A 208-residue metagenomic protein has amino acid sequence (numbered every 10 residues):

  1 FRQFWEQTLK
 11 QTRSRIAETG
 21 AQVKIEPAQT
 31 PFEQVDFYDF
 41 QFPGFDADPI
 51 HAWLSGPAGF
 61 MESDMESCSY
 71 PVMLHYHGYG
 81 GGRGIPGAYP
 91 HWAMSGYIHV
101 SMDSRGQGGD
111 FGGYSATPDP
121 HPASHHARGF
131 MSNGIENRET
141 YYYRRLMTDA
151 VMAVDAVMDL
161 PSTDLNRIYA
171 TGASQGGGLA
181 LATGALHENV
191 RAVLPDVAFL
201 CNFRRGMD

Functional and structural regions predicted by a protein language model:
F1-V35: N-terminal targeting or regulatory segments adjacent to alpha/beta-hydrolase or S9 domains
D36-S63: A short loop-to-beta-strand scaffold at the N-terminal edge of the catalytic core in hydrolase folds
F45, A58, D103-G108, F199: Short beta-to-alpha linker loops that shape the active-site pocket of alpha/beta-hydrolase fold enzymes
A52-G56, E66-Y79, H99: Short beta-strand element of the alpha/beta-hydrolase
G84-T148, R205-G206: Cap/lid segment of the alpha/beta-hydrolase catalytic domain
Y142, S174-L179: Active-site loop->helix "elbow" adjoining a glycine-rich segment at hydrolase catalytic centers
P161-S174: Alpha/beta-hydrolase fold nucleophile elbow
G177-D208: Hydrolase active-site cap/lid region
